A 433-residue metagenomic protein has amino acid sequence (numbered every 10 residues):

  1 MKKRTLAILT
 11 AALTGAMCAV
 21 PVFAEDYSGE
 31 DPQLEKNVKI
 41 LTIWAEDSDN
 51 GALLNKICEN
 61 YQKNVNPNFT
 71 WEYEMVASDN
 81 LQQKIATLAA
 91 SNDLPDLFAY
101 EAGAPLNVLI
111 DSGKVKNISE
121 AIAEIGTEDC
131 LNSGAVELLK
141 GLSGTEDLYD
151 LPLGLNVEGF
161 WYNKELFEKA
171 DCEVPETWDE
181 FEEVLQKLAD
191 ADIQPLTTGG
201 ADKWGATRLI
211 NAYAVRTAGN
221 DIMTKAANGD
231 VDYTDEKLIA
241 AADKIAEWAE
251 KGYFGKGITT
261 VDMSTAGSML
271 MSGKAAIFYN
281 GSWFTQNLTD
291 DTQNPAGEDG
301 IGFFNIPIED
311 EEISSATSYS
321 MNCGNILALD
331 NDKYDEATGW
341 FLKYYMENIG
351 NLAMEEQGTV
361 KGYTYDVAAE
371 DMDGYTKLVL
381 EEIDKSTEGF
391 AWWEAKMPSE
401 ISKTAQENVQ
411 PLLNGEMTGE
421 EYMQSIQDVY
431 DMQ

Functional and structural regions predicted by a protein language model:
Y27-P32, G103-G159, E182, L209-N211 (+1 more regions): Hinge/lid segment of periplasmic solute-binding proteins
K63-P67, S91, E146, K169-A170 (+2 more regions): Extracytoplasmic/periplasmic substrate-recognition and gating elements
N64-E137, E165, K169-E176, A276-I277 (+1 more regions): Extracytoplasmic "Venus flytrap"/periplasmic binding protein-like
T87-L88, P95-D96, I125-E165, Q194-P195 (+2 more regions): A structural signal for short loop-to-beta-strand junctions that line the ligand-binding cleft of periplasmic/secreted
N117-G134, T217-A240, D291-A296, I308-S318 (+2 more regions): Short, solvent-exposed loop/beta-turn-alpha elements that line the ligand-binding surface or hinge of extracytoplasmic
S143, P152, A226-A227, M321 (+2 more regions): C-terminal capping/gating helix-and-loop segments adjacent to ligand/active sites or protein-protein/ligand interfaces
S143-L153, E158, E182-V231: Extracytoplasmic/periplasmic solute-binding protein
K187, A227-I258: Glycine-centered hinge/linker elements that transmit conformational signals in sensory and ligand-binding systems
